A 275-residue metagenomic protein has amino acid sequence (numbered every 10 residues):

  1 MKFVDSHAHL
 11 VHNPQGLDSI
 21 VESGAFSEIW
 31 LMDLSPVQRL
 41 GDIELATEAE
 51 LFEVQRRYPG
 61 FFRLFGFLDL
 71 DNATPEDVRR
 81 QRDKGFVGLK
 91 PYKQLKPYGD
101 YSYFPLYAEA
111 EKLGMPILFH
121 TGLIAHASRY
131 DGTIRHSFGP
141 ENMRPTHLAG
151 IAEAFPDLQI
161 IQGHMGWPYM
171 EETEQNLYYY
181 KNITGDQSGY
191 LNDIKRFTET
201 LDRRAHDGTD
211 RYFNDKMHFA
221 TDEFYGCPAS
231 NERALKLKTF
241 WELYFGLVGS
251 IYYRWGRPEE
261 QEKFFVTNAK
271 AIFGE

Functional and structural regions predicted by a protein language model:
M1-E53, R79-R82: An N-terminally biased module of ancient metal coordination in phosphate/nucleic-acid-related enzymes
F3-A8, E28-M32, R63-G66, L89-P91 (+4 more regions): Hydrophobic faces of well-ordered beta-strands that scaffold small-molecule active sites in alpha/beta enzyme cores
H7-G16, P36-A46, L68-E76, L95-Y101 (+3 more regions): Acidic-and-aromatic substrate-binding clefts and catalytic sites of carbohydrate-active enzymes
H12, Q159-I161, G166-E275: H/E-rich (His + Asp/Glu) clusters that bind or coordinate divalent metals
G16-D18, T74-R82, R129-E153, P168-Y178 (+1 more regions): Distinct, well-ordered alpha-helical segments
S23-R39, F52, P59, G85 (+2 more regions): Active-site gating loops and adjacent loop-to-helix segments of metal-dependent hydrolytic enzymes
A25-S27, D83-G88, P105, E109-P116 (+3 more regions): Glycine-enriched alpha-helix->loop->beta-strand junction motifs that scaffold or abut catalytic
E44-N142, T184: Active-site gating/metal-coordination segments in enzymes
